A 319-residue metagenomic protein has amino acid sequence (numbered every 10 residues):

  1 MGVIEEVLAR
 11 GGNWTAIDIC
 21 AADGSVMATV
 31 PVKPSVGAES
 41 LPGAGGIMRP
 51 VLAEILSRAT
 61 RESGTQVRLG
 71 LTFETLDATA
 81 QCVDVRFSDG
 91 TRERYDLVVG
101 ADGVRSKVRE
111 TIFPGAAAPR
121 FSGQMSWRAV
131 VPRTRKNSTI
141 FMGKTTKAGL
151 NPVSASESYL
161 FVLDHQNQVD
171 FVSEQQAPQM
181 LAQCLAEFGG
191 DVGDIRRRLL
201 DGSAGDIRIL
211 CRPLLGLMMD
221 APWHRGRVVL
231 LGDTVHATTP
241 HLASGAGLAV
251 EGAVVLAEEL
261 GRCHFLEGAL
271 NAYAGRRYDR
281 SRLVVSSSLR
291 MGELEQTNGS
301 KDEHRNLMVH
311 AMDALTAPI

Functional and structural regions predicted by a protein language model:
M1-F113, A117-V130, Q168-A182, I319: Conserved N-terminal helical subregion
M1-G2, G11, V30-P31, I112 (+4 more regions): Short, flexible helix/strand-to-coil boundary loops that buttress conserved ligand/catalytic motifs in alpha/beta
V99-G100, G205-L294: Conserved mid-domain beta->alpha element of the FAD-binding
F113, S122-P152: Flavin-dependent oxidoreductases
S138-E174, P178, A182-D191: Active-site substrate-recognition segment that forms the wall of the catalytic cavity or substrate channel
G149-P152, A186-F188, R198-S203, M219-R227: Short, conserved, surface-exposed binding loops centered on an aromatic residue
V172-L210, A274-G275: Flavin-binding catalytic cores
V309-I319: C-terminal auxiliary extensions adjacent to catalytic cores
